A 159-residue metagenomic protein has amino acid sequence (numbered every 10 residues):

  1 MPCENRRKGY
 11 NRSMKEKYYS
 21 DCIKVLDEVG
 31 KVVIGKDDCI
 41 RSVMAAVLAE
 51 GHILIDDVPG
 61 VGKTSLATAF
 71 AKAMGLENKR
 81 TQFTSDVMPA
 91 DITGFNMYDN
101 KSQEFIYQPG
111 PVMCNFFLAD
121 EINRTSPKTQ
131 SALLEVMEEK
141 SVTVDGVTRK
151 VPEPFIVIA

Functional and structural regions predicted by a protein language model:
M1-E4, Y10: Short, positively charged and aromatic/hydrophobic N-terminal segments
K17-V61: Pre-Walker A (pre-P-loop) alpha-helix and adjacent loop at the N terminus of AAA/AAA+ ATPase modules, a conserved
G35, V43, I55, T64 (+3 more regions): Conserved RecA-like P-loop NTPase ATPase core
S42-A45, Y98-L118: Conserved alpha-helical scaffold flanking the Walker A/P-loop in AAA+ ATPase domains
V47-T84: Walker A/P-loop
D56-P59, R80-Q82, N100-P109, E139-P154: Conserved Walker
A73-K101: AAA+/P-loop NTPase substrate/partner-engagement loops
P111-E138, R149-F155: Conserved AAA+/SF3 P-loop NTPase catalytic/coupling segment centered on the Walker-B
